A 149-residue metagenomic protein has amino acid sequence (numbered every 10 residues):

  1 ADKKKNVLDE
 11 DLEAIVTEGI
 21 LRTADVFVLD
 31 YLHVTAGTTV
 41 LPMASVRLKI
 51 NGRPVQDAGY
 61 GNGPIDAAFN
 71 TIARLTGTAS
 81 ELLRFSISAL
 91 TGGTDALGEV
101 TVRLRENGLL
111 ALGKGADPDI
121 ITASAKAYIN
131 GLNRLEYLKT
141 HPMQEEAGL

Functional and structural regions predicted by a protein language model:
A1-L149: Terminal or standalone catalytic/regulatory effector modules within metabolic enzymes and repeat proteins
